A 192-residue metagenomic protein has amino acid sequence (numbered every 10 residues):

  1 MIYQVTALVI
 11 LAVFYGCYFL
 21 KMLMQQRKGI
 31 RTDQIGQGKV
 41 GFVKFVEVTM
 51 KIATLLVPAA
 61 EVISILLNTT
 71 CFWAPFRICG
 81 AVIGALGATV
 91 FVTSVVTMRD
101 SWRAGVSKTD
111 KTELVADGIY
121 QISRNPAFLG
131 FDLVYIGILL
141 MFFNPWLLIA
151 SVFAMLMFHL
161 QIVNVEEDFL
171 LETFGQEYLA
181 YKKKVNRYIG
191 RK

Functional and structural regions predicted by a protein language model:
M1-T109, E113, V134-F169, T173-K192: Membrane-anchoring alpha-helices and their flanking helix-loop junctions
S107-F128: Active-site-proximal inter-transmembrane loops
